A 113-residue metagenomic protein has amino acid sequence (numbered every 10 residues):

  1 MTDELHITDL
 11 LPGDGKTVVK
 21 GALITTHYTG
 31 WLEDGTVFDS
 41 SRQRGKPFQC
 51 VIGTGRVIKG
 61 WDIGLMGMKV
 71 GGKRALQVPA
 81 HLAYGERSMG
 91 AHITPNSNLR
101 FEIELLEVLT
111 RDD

Functional and structural regions predicted by a protein language model:
M1-D113: Cross-family detector of peptidyl-prolyl cis-trans isomerase
